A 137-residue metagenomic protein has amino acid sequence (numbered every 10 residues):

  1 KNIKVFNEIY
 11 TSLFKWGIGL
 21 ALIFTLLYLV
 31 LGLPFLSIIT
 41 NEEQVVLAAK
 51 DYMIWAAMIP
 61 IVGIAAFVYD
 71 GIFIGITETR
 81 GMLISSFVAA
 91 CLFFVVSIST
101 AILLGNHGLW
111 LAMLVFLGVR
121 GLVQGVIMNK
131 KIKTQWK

Functional and structural regions predicted by a protein language model:
K1-M58, S99-K137: Short alpha-helical transmembrane segments in multi-pass integral membrane proteins
Y10, T77, S86-F87, M113: Active-site proximal loops enriched in glycine and acidic residues that flank catalytic Cys/His/Asp and coordinate
I18-L22, F87-F94: Hydrophobic membrane-spanning alpha-helices of multi-pass integral membrane proteins
L27, A65, C91-V95: Residue positions within transmembrane alpha-helices of multi-pass solute transporters
W55-A56, M82-S85, F93: Short, contiguous, well-ordered secondary-structure segments
P60-S85: Membrane-interface junctions at transmembrane-helix termini in multi-pass inner-membrane proteins
V68-I72, F94-S99, G125: Alpha-helical transmembrane segments of multipass membrane proteins
